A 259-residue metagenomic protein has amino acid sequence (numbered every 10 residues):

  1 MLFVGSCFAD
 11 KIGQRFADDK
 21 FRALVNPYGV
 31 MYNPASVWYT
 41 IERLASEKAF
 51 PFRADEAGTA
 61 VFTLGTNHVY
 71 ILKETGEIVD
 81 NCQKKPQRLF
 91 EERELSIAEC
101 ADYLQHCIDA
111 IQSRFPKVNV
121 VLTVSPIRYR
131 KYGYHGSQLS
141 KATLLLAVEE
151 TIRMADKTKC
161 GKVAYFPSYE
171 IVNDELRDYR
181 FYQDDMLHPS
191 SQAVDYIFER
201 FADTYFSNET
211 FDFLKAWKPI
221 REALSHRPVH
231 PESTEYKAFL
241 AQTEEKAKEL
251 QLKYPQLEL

Functional and structural regions predicted by a protein language model:
M1-L259: Extracellular glycan-modifying ectodomains
